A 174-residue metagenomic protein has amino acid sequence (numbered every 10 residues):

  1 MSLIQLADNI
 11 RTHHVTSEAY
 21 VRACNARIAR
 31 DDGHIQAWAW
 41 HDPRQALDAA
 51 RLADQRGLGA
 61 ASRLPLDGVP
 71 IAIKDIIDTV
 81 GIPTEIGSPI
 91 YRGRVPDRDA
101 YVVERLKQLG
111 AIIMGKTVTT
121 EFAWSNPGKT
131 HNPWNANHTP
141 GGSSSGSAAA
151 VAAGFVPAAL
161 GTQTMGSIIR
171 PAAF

Functional and structural regions predicted by a protein language model:
M1, A19, R94-R98, G141-G142: Residue-level recognition of alpha-helix initiation/capping sites
M1-D48: An N-terminal boundary/leader segment
H14-V15, L58-A61, K129, F155: Residue-level recognition of short, well-ordered coil/turn positions that link secondary-structure elements
A39, P65-L66, P70-A72, I112 (+1 more regions): Short, conserved beta-strand segments within well-ordered enzyme catalytic domains that often line or immediately flank
A53-P70: Immediate post-signal peptide segment of exported/extracytoplasmic ligand-binding proteins
P65-D99: Enzymes and membrane/adaptor proteins characterized by extended Gly/Ser/Thr/Asp/Glu-rich, aromatic-dotted
R98-F174: Short glycine/serine-rich loop segments
